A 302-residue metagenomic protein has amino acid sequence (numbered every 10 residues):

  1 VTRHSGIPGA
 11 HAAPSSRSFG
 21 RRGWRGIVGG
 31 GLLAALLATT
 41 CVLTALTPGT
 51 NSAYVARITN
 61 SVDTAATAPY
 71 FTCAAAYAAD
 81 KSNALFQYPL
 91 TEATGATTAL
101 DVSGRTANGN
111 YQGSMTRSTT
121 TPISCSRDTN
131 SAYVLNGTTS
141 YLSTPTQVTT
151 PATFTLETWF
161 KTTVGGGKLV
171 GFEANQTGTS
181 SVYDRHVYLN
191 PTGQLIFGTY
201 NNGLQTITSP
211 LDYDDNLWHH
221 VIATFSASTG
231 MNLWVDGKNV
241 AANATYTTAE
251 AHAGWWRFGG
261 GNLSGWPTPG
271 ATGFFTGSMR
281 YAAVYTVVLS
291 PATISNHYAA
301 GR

Functional and structural regions predicted by a protein language model:
G20-A79: Short, polar/proline-rich extracytoplasmic segments that appear immediately after membrane translocation
P48, A84-T94, T155-T162, G270-R302: Extracellular, beta-strand-rich glycan-interacting domains
A74-T138, A241, S295-R302: Extracytoplasmic low-complexity segments
T138-I196, G230-M231, V284-S295: Extracellular glycan-recognition modules
P145, I196-H220, P269: Short, aromatic/His-centered strand-loop micro-motif at the edge of beta-sheets
T153, W159, P210-I222, A251-A253: Trp-centered recognition loops
Y200, L217-N232, T286: Localized edge beta-strand/strand-to-loop motifs within extracellular or lumenal beta-rich domains
N243-S278: Flexible glycan-contacting loops in extracellular carbohydrate-active proteins
